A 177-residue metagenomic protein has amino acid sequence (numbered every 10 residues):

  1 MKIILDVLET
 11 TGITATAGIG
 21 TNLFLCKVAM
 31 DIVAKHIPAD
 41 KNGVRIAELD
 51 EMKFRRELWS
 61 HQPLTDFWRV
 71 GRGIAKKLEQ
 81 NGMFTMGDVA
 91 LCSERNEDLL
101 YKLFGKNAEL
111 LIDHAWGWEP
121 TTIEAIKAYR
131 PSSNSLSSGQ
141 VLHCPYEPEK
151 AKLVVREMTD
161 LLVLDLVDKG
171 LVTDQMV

Functional and structural regions predicted by a protein language model:
M1-D113, I123: Gly/Gly-Pro- and Ser/Thr-rich, intrinsically disordered tail segments characteristic of DNA damage-repair and tolerance
D66, K76-V177: DNA-contacting surface of Y-family translesion DNA polymerases
